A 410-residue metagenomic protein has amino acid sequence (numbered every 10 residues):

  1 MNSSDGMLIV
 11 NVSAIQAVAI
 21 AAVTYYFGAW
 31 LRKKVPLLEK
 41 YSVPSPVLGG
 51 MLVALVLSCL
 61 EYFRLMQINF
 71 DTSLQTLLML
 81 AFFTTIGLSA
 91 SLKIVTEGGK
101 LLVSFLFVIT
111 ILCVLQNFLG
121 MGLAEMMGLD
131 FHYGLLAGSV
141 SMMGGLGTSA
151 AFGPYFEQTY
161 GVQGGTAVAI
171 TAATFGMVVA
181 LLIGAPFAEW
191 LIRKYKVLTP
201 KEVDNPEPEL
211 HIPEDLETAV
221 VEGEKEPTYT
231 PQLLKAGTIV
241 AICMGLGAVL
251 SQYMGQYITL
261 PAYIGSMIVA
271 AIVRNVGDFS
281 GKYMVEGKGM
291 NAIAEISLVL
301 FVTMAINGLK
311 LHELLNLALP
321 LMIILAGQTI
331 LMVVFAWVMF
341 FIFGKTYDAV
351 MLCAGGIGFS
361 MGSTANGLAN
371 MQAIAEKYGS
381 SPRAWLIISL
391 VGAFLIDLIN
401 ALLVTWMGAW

Functional and structural regions predicted by a protein language model:
M1-V18, E189-G237, D278-Y283: Intrinsically disordered, low-complexity non-transmembrane regions of multi-pass membrane transporters
I9-V23, N69-F83, H132-S139, Y257-V269 (+3 more regions): Structural signature of hydrophobic alpha-helical transmembrane segments
T24, M51-C59, T72-G99, I268-G277 (+1 more regions): Hydrophobic transmembrane alpha-helices of secondary-active transporters and Na+-translocating membrane complexes
Y26-E39, T85-E97, F187, I272-G287 (+1 more regions): C-terminal ends of transmembrane helices
L31-V47, R64, I68, K194 (+2 more regions): Flexible hinge motifs at transmembrane-helix junctions and intramembrane kinks/re-entrant loops in multi-pass membrane
L77, L92-M121, G237-V240, A292 (+1 more regions): Entry/N-cap segments of selected transmembrane alpha helices and their immediately preceding amphipathic helices
G122-L129, A173-E217, V338-Y347, G392-W410: Juxtamembrane and boundary regions of transmembrane helices in multi-pass small-molecule transporters and channels
L123-V168, F175, F187, N205-E207 (+1 more regions): Alpha-helical membrane segments and immediately flanking helix-loop junctions that form or couple to the substrate/ion
